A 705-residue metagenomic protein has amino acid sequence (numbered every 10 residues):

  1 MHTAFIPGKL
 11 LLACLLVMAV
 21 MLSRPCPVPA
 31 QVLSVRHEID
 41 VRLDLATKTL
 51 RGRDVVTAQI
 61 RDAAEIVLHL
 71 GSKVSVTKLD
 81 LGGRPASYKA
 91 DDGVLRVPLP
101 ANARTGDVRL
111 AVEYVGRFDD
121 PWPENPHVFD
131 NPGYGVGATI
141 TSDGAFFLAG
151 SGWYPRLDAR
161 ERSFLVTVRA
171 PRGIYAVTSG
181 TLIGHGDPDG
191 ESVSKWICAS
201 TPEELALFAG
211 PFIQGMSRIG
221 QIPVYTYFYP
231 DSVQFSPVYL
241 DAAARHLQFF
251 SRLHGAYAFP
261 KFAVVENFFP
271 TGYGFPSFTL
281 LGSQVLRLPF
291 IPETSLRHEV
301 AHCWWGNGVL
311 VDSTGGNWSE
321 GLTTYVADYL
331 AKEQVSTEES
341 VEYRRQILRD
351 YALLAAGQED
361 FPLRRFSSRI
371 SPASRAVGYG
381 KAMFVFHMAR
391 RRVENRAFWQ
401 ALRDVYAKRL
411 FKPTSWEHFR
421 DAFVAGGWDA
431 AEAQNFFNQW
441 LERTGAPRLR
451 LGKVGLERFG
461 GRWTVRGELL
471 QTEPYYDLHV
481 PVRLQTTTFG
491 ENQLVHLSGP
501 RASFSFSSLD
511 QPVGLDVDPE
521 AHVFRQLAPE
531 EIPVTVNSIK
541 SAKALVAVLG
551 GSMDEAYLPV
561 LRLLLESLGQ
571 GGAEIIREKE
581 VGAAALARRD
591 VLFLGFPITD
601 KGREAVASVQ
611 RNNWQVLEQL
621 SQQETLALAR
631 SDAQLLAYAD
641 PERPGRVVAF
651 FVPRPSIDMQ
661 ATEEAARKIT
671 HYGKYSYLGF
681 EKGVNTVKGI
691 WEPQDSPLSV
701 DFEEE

Functional and structural regions predicted by a protein language model:
D54, P100, A159-A176, W196-C198 (+3 more regions): Zn2+-dependent metallopeptidase catalytic core
G71-N131, D189-G190, G499-Q511: A surface-exposed beta-strand-loop module
S75-D80, D429-Q434, P447-R450, L456-D518: Beta-strand-rich binding/interaction modules
A111, T139, V166, K195 (+7 more regions): Juxtacatalytic substrate-recognition/specificity segment
E113-F212: Extended, low-hydrophobicity, Ser/Thr/Pro/Gly-biased non-transmembrane segments
A199, E320-M388, R392-V393, R409-L410: Acidic/His/Gly-enriched intrinsically disordered linker/tail segments that often contain short helix/coil "MoRF-like"
R375-V465: Amphipathic alpha-helical substructures
P533-E705: Solvent-exposed alpha-helical segments and adjacent loops that form catalytic or protein-interaction surfaces
